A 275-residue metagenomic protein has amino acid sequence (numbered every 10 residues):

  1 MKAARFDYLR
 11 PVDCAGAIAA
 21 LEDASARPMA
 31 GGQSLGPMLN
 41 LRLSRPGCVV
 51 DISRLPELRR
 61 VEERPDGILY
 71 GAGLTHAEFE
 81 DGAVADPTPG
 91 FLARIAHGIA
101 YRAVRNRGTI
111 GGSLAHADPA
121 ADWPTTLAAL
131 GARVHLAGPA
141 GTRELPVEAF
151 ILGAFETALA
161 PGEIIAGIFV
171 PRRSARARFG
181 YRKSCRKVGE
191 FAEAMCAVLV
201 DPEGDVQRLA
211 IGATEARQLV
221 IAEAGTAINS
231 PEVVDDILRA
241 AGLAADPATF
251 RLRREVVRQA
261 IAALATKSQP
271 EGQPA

Functional and structural regions predicted by a protein language model:
M1-A275: C-terminal structural segment of proteins
